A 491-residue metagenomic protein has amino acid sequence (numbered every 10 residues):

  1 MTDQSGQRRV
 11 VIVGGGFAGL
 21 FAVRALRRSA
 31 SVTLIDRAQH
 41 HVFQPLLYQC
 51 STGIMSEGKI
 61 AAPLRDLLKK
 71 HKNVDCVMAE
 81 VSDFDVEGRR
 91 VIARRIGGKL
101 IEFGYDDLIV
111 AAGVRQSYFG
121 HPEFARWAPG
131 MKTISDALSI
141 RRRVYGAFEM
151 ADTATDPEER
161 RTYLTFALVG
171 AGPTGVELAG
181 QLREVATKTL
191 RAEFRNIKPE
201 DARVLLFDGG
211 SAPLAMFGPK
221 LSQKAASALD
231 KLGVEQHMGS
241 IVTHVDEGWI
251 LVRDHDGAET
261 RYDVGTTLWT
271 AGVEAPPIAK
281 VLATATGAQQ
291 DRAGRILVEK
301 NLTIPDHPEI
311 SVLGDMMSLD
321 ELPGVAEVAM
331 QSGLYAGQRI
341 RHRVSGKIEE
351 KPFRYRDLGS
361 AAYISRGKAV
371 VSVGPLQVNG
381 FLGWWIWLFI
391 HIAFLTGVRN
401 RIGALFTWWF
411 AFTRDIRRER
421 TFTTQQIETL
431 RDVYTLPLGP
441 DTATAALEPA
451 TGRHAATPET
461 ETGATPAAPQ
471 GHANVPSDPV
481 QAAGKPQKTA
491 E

Functional and structural regions predicted by a protein language model:
M1-Q7, V74-A167, G257, L268: FAD-binding core/adjacent interface of flavoenzyme oxidoreductases
T2-M78, S82-D83, F166, P173-F217 (+3 more regions): Beta1-alpha1 glycine-rich phosphate/pyrophosphate-binding loop at the start of Rossmann-like nucleotide-binding domains
G6, S332, Q338-E491: C-terminal, flexible cofactor-proximal segment of oxidoreductases
A18, G113-Q116, A179, V273-A275: Short glycine-rich anion-binding loops that position phosphate/pyrophosphate groups of nucleotides and phosphorylated
H41-Q44, S117-G120, P276-I278: Short acidic/His/Gly/Ser-rich catalytic and metal-binding motifs that mark active-site loops of diverse hydrolases
H71-R90, R183-K300, D306, I348: A Rossmann-like FAD-binding core segment of flavoenzymes
W127-T155, W249, R261-S332: FAD-site-proximal beta/loop scaffold in flavoenzymes
